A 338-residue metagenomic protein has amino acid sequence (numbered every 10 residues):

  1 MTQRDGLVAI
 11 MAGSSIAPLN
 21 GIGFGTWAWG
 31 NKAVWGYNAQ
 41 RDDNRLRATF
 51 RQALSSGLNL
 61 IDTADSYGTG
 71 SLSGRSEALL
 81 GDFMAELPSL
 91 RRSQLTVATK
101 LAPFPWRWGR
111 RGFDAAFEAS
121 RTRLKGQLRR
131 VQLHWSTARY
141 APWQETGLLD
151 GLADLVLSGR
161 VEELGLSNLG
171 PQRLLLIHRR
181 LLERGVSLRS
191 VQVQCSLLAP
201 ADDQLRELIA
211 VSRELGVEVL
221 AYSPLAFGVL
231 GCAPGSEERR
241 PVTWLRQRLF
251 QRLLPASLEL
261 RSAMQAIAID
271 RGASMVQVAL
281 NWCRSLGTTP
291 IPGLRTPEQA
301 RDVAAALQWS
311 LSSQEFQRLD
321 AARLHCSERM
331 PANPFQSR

Functional and structural regions predicted by a protein language model:
M1-L95, G151: N-terminal binding-site loop/beta-alpha segment at the start of enzyme catalytic domains that lines or forms
G30-N44, L101-R111, S136-W143: Active-site mouth loops of central-metabolism enzymes
A39-A53, G109-R123, E145-G147, L174-H178: Short, acidic/polar
D43, S76-L79, G112-A116, Q144-D150 (+1 more regions): Charged helix-capping and loop-helix junction motifs
L58, K125-L128, V161: A structural motif
S93-P105, L133-H134, Q192-S196: A short, structured active-site edge motif that brings together acidic residues
L124-A141: Active-site groove signature of glycoside hydrolases
S136-R338: Beta/alpha (TIM)-barrel catalytic core signal, keyed to glycine-rich beta->alpha loops juxtaposed to Asp/Glu that bind
